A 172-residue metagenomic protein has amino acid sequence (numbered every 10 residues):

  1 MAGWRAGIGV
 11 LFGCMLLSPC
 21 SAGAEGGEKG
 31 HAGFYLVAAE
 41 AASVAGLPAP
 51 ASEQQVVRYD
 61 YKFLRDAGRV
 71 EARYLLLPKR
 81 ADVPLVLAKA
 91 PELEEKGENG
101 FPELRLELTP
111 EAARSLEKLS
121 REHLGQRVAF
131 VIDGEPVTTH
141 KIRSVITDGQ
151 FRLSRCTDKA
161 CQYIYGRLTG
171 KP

Functional and structural regions predicted by a protein language model:
M1-G3: N-terminal secretory signal peptides that target proteins for export/translocation
G7-S18: Bacterial N-terminal signal peptides
S21-P172: Structural signature of multi-pass, alpha-helical inner-membrane proteins
